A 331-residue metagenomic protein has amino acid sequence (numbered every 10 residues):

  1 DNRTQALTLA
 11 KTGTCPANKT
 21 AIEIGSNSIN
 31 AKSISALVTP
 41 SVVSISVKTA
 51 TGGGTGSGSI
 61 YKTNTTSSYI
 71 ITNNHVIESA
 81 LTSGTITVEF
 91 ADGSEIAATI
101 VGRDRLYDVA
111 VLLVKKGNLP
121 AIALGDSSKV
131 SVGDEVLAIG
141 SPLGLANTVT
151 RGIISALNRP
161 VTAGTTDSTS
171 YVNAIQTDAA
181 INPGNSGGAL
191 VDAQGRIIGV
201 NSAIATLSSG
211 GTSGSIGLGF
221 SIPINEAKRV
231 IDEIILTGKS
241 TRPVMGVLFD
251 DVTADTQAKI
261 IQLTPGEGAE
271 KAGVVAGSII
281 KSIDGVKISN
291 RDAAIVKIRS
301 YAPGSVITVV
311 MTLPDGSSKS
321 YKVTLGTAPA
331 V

Functional and structural regions predicted by a protein language model:
D1-R3: Single-pass membrane-anchoring alpha-helices
L7-K11: Beta-strand-rich, repetitive solenoid scaffolds
T12-D255, P265, I295-A302, P314 (+1 more regions): Serine-dependent protease modules
I70, A269-D292: Conserved PDZ fold ligand-binding element
E78-S79, S282-V310, S317: PDZ domains, with a preference for the canonical peptide-binding region formed by the helix
G93-E95, V306, S318-S320: A structural signal for beta-strand boundary/capping segments at domain termini and interdomain linkers
